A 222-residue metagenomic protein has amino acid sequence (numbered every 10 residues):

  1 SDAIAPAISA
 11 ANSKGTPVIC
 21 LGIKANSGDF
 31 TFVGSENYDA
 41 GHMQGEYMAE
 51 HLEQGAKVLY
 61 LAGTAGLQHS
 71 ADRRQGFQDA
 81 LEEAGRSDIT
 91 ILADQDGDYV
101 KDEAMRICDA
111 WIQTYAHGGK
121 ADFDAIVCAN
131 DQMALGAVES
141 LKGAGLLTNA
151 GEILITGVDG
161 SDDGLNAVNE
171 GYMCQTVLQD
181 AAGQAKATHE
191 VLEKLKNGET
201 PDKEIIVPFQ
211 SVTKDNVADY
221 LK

Functional and structural regions predicted by a protein language model:
S1, I23, F32-M43, Y60-E82 (+4 more regions): Hinge/beta->alpha junction and helix N-cap segments in small-molecule ligand-binding domains
D2-D39, M43, E50, K57 (+4 more regions): Flexible loop/hinge segments that line or gate small-molecule binding clefts
D2-S9, V100-H117, Q132-G143, S161-N169: Pocket-flanking alpha-helical
A11-T16, L81-I89, H117-K120, K142-G151: Short helix-capping segments at alpha-helix termini
I19-G22, C128-D131, L135-M173, V212-T213: Venus flytrap/periplasmic-binding-protein-like
H69, A80-A84, D180-K222: Hinge/cleft segment of the Venus flytrap/periplasmic-binding protein
A121-F123, M173: Local beta-strand N-terminus motif with an aromatic residue
